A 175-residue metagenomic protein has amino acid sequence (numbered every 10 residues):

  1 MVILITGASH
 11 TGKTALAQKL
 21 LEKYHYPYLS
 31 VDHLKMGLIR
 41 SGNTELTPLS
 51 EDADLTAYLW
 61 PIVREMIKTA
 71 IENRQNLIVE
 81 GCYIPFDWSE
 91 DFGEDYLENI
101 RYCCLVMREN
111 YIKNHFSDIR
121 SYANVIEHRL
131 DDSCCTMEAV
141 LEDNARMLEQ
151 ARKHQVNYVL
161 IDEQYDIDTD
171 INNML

Functional and structural regions predicted by a protein language model:
I5: Hydrophobic anchor at the beta1->P-loop junction of P-loop NTPases
A8: P-loop (Walker A) phosphate-binding loop of NTP-binding proteins
G12: Conserved glycine(s) of the Walker
A15: Conserved Walker
Q18, E22-I62: Conserved substrate/cofactor phosphate-moiety recognition/catalytic segment in nucleotide-dependent phosphotransferases
D54-M107: Glycine-rich phosphate-binding loop used to anchor ATP phosphates in small-molecule kinases, encompassing both
I100-R146: A glycine- and Lys/Arg-enriched "phosphate-lid" helix/loop adjacent to the NTP-binding pocket of small-molecule kinases
A145-L175: NTP-dependent small-molecule kinase module
